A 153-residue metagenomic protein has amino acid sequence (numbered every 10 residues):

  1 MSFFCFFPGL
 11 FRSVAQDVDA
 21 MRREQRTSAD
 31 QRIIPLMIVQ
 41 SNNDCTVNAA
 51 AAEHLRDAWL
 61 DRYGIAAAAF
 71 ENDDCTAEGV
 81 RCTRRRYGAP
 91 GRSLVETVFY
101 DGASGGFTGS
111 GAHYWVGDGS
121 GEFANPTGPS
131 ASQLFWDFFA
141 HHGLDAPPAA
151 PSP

Functional and structural regions predicted by a protein language model:
M1-S93, V98-G105: The feature captures the conserved acid-bearing segment of alpha/beta-hydrolase catalytic domains
S41-V47, G111-T127: Active-site rim elements
H54, H113, H141-H142: Histidine (H) residue identity feature
F107-G109: Short active-site-adjacent structural elements
G117-S152: Catalytic active-site module of serine/aspartate enzymes centered on a nucleophile-bearing elbow/loop
